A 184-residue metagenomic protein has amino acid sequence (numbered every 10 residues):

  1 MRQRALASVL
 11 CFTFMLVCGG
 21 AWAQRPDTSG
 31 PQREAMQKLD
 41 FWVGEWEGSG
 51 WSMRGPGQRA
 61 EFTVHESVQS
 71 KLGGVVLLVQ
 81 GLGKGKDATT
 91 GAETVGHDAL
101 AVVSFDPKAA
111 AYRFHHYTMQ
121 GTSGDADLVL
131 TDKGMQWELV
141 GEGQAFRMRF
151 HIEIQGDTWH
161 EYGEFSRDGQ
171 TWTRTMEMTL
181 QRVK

Functional and structural regions predicted by a protein language model:
M1-Q3: N-terminal secretory signal peptides that target proteins for export/translocation
S8-C18: Bacterial N-terminal signal peptides
W22-K184: Hydrophobic small-molecule pocket/channel-lining residues, especially in calycin-type beta-barrels
